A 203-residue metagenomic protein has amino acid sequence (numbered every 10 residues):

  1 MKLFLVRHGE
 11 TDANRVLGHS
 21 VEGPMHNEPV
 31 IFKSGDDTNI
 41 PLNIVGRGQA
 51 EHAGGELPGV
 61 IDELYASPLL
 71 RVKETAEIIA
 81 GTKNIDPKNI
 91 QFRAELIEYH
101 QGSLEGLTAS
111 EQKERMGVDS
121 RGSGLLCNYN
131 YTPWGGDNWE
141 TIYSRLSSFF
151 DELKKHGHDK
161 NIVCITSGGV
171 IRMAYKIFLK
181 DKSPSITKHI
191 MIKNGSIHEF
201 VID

Functional and structural regions predicted by a protein language model:
K2-I85, R115: Active-site-proximal alpha-helix that buttresses catalytic centers in soluble enzyme cores
L3, H158-G169: Generic beta-sheet signal
V30, E140, D181-D203: Domain-level recognition of soluble alpha/beta enzyme cores, biased toward histidine phosphatases/phosphomutases
F32-T38, S120-T141: Short glycine/proline- and acidic residue-enriched helix-loop micro-motifs that form flexible lids or anion-recognition
L57-V60, L153-K160: Glycine-rich phosphate-binding loop signature in dinucleotide/nucleotide-binding domains
I61-P68, Q91, N161-I165: Short glycine-rich phosphate-binding loop at a beta-alpha junction
P68, D86-E105: A short, structured active-site edge motif that brings together acidic residues
T108-R121: A polyampholytic, Gly/Pro-enriched intrinsically disordered region
